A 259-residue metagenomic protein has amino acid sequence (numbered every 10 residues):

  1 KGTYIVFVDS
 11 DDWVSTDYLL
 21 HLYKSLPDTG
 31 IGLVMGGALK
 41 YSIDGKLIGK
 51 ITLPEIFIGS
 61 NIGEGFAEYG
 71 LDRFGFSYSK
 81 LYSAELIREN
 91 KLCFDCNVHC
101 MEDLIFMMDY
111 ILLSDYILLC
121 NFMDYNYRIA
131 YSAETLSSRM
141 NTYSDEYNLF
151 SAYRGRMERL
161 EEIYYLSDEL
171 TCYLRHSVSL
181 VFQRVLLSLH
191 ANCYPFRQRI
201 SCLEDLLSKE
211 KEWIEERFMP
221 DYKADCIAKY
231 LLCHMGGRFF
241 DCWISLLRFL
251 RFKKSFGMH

Functional and structural regions predicted by a protein language model:
K1: Glycine-rich, basic loop-to-helix element that forms the pyrophosphate-binding segment of sugar-nucleotide handling
I5: Short aromatic/hydrophobic "clamp" motif used to bind/position activated sugar donors
S10-N121, Y125-S144, Y165: Donor-binding/catalytic cores of nucleotide-activated saccharide and glycerol-phosphate transferases/polymerases
L113, R159, S188: Active-site catalytic microenvironments for nucleophilic, acid-base chemistry
F122-Y131, S137-D168, R184, C193-W213: Catalytic core of nucleotide-sugar-dependent glycosyltransferases
S167-H176: All-alpha amphipathic helical-bundle segments outside canonical DNA-binding/catalytic cores that form hydrophobic
R175-L187: Amphipathic alpha-helical repeat scaffolds of TPR domains
A191-H259: Membrane-interface aromatic/basic loop that binds lipid-linked glycans or pyrophosphate carriers, typified by
